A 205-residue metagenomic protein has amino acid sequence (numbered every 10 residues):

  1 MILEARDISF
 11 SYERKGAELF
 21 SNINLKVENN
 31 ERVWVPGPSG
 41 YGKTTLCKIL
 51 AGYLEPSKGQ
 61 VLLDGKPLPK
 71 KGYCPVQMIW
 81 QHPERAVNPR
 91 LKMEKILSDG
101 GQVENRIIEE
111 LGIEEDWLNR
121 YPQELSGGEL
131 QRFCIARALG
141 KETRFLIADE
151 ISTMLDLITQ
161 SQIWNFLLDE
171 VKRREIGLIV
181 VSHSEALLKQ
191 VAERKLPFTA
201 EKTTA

Functional and structural regions predicted by a protein language model:
M1-A5, S9-N22: A short, flexible loop at the N-terminus of ABC-type nucleotide-binding domains that lies
P36-P38: The feature captures the beta-strand-to-loop junction immediately N-terminal to the Walker
A51: Helix-to-loop junction immediately C-terminal to a conserved catalytic motif
G59-G72: Conserved ABC transporter NBD signature motif
H82, P89-E104: Q-loop/switch helix immediately C-terminal to the Walker
Y121-L125, E129: Conserved ABC ATPase signature
I135, I147: Hydrophobic anchor residue at the start of the ABC signature
